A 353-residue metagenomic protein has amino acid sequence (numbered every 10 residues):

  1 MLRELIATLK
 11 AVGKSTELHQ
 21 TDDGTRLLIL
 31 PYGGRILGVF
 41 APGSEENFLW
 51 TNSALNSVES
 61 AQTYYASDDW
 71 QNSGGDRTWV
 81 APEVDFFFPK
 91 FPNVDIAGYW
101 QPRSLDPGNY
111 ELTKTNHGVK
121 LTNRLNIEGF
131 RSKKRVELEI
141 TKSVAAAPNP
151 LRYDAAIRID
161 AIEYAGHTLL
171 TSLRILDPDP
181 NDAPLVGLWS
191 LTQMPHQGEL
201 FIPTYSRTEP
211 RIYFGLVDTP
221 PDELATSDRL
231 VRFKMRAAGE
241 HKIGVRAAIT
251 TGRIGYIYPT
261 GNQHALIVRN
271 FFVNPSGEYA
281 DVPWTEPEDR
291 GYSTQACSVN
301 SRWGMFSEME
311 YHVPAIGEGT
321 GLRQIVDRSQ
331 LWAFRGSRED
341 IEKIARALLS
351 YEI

Functional and structural regions predicted by a protein language model:
M1-G166, S172, L176-L230, A238-I353: Surface-exposed acidic/polar loop and edge beta-strand patches at domain peripheries
